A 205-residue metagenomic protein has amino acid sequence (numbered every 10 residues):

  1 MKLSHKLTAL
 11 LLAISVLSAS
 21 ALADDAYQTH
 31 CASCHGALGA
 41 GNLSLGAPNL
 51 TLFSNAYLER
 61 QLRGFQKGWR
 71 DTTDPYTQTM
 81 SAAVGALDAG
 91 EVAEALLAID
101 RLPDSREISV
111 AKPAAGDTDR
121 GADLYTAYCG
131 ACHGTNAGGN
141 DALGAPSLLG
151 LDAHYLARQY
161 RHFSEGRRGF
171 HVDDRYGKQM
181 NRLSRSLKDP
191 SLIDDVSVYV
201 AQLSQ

Functional and structural regions predicted by a protein language model:
M1-L10: Bacterial N-terminal signal peptides that target proteins for export
L10-L11, A21: Cleavable N-terminal signal peptides
V16-S20: N-terminal signal peptide c-region/cleavage motif recognized by signal peptidases
A21-A40, P113-G138: Sequence/structural segment immediately N-terminal to covalent heme-attachment motifs in c-type and related
A37, Y76-T79, A83, T135 (+3 more regions): Residue-level hotspots at or immediately adjacent to binding/recognition sites across diverse folds
A40-N42, W69-T72, R101-G116, N136-D141 (+3 more regions): Inter-heme linker and motif-flanking segments adjacent to c-type heme-binding CXXCH motifs in c-type cytochromes
A40-W69, S81-V84, A122, G138-R167 (+2 more regions): Gly/Gly-Pro-rich "capping" loops immediately C-terminal to redox-active cysteine motifs in periplasmic/lumenal
V84-I108, R182-Q205: C-terminal capping alpha-helices of c-type cytochrome domains
